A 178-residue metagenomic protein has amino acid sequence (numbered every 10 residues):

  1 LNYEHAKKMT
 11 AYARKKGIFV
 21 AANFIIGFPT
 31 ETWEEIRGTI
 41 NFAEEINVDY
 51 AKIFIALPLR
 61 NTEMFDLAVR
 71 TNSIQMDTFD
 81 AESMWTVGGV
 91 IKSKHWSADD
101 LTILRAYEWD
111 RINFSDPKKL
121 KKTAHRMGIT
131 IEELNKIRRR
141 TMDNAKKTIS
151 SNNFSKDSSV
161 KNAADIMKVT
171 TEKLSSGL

Functional and structural regions predicted by a protein language model:
L1-M64, M76, Y107-R126: Conserved C-terminal portion of the radical SAM core fold that forms the substrate/S-adenosylmethionine-binding
E63-F65, D77-L178: Radical SAM enzyme core and accessory elements
